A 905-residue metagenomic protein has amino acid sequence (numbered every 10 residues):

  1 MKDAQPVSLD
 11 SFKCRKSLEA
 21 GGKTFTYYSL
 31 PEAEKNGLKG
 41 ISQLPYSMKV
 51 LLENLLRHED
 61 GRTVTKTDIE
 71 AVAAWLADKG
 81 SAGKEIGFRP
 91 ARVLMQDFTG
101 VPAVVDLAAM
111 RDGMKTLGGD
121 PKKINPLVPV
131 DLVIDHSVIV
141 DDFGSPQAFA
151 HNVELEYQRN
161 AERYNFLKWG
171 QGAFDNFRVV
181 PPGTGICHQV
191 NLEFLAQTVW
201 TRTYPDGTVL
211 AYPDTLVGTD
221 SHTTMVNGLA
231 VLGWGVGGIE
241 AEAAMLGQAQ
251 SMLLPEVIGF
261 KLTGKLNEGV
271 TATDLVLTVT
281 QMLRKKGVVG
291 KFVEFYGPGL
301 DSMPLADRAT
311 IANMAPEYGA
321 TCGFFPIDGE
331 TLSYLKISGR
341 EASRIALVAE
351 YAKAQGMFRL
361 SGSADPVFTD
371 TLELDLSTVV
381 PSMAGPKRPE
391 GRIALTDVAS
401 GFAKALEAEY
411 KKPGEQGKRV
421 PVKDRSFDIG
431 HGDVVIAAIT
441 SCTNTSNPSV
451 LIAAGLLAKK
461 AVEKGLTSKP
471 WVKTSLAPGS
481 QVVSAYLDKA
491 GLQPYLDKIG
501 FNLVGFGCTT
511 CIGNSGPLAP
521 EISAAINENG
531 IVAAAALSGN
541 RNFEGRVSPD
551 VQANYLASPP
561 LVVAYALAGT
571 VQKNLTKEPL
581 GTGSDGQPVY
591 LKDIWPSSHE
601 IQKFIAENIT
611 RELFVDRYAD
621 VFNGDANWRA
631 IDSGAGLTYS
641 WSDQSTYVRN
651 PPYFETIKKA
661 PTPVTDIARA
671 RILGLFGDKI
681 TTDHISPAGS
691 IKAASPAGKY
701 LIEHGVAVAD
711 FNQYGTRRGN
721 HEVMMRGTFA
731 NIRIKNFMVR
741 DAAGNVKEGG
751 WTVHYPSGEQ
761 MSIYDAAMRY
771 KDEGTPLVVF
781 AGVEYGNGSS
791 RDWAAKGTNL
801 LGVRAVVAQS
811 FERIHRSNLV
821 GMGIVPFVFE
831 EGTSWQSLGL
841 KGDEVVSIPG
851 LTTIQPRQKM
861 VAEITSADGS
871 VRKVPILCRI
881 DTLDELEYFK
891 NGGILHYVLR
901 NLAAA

Functional and structural regions predicted by a protein language model:
M1-A905: Fe-S-dependent hydro-lyases/dehydratases of central metabolism
